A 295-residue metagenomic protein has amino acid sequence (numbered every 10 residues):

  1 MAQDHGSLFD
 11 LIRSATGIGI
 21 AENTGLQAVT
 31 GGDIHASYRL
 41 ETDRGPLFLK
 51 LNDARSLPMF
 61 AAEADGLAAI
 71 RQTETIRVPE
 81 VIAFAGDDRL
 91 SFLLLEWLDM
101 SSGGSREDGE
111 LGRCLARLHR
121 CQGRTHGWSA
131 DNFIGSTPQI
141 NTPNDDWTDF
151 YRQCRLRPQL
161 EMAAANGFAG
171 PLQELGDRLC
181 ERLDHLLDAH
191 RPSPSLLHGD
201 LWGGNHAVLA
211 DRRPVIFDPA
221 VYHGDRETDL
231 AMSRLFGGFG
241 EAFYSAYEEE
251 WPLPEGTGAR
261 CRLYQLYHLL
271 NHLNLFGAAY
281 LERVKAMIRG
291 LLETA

Functional and structural regions predicted by a protein language model:
M1-A21, L90, H272-N274, A278-A295: Regulatory N- and C-terminal appendages and interdomain linkers associated with kinase/kinase-like NTP transferase
D4-G19, G123-L196, E249: An alpha-helical support segment within catalytic cores of ATP-dependent transferases
I20, D43-L47, R213: Short acidic/polar mixed-charge low-complexity motifs
Q27-D149: ATP-binding pocket architecture of kinase catalytic cores
A54, M100, R157, P214 (+1 more regions): Activation segment
D87-D108, R120, Q153-R157, E161-A165 (+2 more regions): A glycine-centered beta->alpha junction motif in the catalytic cores of kinase/phosphotransferase enzymes
E107, G238, A242, E293-A295: Phosphate/dinucleotide-binding and metal-coordinating scaffold of catalytic cores in nucleotide-dependent enzymes
I140-R152, E161, H190-L196, G203 (+3 more regions): Active-site Asp-x-Gly
